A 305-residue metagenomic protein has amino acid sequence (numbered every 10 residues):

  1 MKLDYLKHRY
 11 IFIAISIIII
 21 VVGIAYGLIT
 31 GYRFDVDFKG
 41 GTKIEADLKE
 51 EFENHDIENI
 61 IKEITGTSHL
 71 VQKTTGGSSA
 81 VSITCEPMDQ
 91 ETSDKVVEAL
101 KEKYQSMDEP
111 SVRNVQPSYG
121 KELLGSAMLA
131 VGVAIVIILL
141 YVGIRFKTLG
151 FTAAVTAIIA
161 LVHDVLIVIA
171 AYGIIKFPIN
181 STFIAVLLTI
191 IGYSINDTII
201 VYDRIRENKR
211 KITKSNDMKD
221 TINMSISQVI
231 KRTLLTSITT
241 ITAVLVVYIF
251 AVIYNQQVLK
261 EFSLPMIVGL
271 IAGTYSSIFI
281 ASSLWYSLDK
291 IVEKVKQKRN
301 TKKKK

Functional and structural regions predicted by a protein language model:
M1-K305: A structural signal for conserved, well-ordered secondary-structure elements that form binding/interaction cores
